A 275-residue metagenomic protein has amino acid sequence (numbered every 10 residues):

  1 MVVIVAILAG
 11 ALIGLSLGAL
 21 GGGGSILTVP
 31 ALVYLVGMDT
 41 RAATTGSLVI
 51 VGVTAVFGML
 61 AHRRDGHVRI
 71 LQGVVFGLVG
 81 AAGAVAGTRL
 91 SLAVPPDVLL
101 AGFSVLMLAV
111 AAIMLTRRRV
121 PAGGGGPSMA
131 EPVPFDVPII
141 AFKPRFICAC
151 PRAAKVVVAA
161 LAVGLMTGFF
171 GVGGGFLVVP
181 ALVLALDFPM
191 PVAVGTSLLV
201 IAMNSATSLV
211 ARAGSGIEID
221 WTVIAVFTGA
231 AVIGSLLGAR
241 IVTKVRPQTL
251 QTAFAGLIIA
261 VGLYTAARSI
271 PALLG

Functional and structural regions predicted by a protein language model:
M1-L15, Y34-L35, T40, A61-G164 (+2 more regions): Juxtamembrane transmembrane-helix boundary motif
I13, S25-I26, T196: Small-residue (G/A/S/T)-rich helix-start motifs and N-terminal tracts that mark the onset
S16-S25, T167-G174: Short helix-coil transition sites and intra-membrane helix breaks within transmembrane domains of multi-pass
G22, G80, V172, N204 (+1 more regions): Transmembrane alpha-helical core positions of polytopic small-molecule transporters
T28-A42, T167, L177-V192, A211: Interfacial segments of multi-pass membrane proteins
T44, F103, V194-S197, F254: Membrane-interface helix-entry/capping residues at the boundaries of transmembrane alpha-helices
T44-G52, A81, S197-A202, A231-V232 (+1 more regions): Transmembrane helix-bundle signature of multi-pass membrane transporters/permeases
